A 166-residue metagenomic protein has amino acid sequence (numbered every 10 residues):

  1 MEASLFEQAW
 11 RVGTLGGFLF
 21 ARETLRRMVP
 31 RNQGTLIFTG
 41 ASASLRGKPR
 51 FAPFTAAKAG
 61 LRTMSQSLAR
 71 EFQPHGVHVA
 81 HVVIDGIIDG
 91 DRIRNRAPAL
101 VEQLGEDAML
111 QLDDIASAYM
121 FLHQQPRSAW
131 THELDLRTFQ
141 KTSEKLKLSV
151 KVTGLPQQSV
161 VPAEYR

Functional and structural regions predicted by a protein language model:
E2-F18, I37, L61: Catalytic Tyr-X3-Lys loop
G13, G34-A41, H78-V82: Structural signature of the Rossmann-like NAD(P)-dependent dehydrogenase/reductase core
A21-R22, Q66: A short, exposed helix-loop element centered on a Lys and neighboring polar residues
E23-N32: A short helix-coil junction within the Rossmann-fold of NAD(P)-dependent oxidoreductases
V29-P30, F72-P74: A short hydrophobic alpha-helix cap/turn motif
T35-G60, Q66, R70-Q73: Catalytic loop of short-chain dehydrogenase/reductase
R50, V77, H81-R96: Short beta-loop-alpha junction of Rossmann-like oxidoreductase domains
P74-G86, V101-S149: C-terminal helical subdomain
